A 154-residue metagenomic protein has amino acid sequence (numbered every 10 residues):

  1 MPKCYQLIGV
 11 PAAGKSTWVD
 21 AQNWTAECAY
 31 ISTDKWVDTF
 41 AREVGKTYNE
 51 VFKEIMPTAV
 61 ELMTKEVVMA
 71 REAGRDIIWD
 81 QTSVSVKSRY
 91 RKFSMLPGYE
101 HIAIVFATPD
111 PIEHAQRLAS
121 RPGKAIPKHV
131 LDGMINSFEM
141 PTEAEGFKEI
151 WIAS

Functional and structural regions predicted by a protein language model:
M1-I8, A13-A29, E50, E54 (+3 more regions): Conserved GTP-binding G-domain of TRAFAC-class P-loop NTPases and closely related GTPase folds
I8-G9, T33, W79-T82: Short His-Asn-centered micro-motif
P11-A13, V37-D38, V84: Short, catalytically relevant binding-site loops at active-site mouths
T17-R75, I112-Q116: Conserved substrate/cofactor phosphate-moiety recognition/catalytic segment in nucleotide-dependent phosphotransferases
G45, R89, F93, M140-A144: Alpha-helix boundary/capping detector
K53-T108: Glycine-rich phosphate-binding loop used to anchor ATP phosphates in small-molecule kinases, encompassing both
